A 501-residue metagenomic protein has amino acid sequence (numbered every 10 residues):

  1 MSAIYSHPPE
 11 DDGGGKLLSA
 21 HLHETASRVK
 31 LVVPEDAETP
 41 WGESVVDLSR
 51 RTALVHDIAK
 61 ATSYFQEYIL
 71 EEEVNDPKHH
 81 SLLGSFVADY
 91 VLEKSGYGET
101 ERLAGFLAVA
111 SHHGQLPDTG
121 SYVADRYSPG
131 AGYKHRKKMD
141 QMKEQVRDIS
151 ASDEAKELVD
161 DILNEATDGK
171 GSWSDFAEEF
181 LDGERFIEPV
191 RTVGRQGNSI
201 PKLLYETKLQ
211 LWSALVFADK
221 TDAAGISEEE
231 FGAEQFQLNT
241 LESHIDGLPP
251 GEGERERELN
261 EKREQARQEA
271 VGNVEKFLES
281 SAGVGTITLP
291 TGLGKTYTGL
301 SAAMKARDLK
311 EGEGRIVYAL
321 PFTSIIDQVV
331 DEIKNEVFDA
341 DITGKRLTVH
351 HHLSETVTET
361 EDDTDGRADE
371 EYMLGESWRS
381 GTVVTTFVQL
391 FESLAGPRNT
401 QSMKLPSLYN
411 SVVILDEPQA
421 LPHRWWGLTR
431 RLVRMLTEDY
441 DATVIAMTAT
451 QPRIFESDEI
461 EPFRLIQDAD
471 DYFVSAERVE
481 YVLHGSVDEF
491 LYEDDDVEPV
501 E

Functional and structural regions predicted by a protein language model:
M1-V74: Acidic/His-rich, divalent-metal-binding segments that scaffold phosphate/diphosphate chemistry
E101-G253: N-terminal accessory nucleic-acid engagement/regulatory domains that precede and modulate ATP-driven motor cores
P250-T288: Conserved pre-motif I regulatory segment
S280-M304: Walker A/P-loop
A303, E313-F338, T348-E355, R453-F455: Conserved Walker A/P-loop ATP-binding site and its immediately adjacent core in helicase/helicase-like ATPase domains
D339-A395: Inter-Walker segment of RecA-like/P-loop motor cores
V388-L390, N399-D439: SF2 helicase catalytic motif II
T450-V500: Interdomain hinge/linker at the junction between the two RecA-like core domains of SF2 helicases
